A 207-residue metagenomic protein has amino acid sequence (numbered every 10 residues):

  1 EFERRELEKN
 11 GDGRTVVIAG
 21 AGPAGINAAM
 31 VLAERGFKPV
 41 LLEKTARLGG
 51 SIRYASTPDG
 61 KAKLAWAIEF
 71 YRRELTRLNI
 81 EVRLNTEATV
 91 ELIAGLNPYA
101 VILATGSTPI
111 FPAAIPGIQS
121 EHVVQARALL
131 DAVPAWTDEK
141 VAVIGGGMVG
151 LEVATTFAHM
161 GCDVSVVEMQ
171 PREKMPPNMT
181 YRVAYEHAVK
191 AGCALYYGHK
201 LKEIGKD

Functional and structural regions predicted by a protein language model:
E1-V17, S51, A55-Y71, I80 (+1 more regions): Ferredoxin-type iron-sulfur electron-transfer modules and their immediate structural context
E8-L42, L48, R83-N97, T105-A114 (+3 more regions): Rossmann-like dinucleotide/flavin-binding elements
K38-L78, T155-K200: Rossmann-like dinucleotide-binding cores of NAD(P)H-dependent redox enzymes
L75, P98-Y99: Local beta-strand N-terminus motif with an aromatic residue
V123: Gly/Ser-rich helix-loop-strand patches that form or flank binding pockets for ribonucleotide-derived cofactors
D138, K200-L201: A broad structural signal for short, well-ordered beta-strand segments within beta-sheet-rich domains
L201-D207: Short, intrinsically disordered, charge-balanced linker/junction segments flanking boundaries in proteins
